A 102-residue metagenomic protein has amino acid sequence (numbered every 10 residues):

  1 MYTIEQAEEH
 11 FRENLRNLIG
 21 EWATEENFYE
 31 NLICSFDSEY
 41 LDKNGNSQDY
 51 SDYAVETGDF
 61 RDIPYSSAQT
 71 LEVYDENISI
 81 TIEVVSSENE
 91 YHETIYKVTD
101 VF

Functional and structural regions predicted by a protein language model:
M1-D37: N-terminal trafficking/processing presequences and adjacent post-cleavage segments of proteins routed to secretion
W22-T99: Acidic, low-complexity, intrinsically disordered interaction modules
